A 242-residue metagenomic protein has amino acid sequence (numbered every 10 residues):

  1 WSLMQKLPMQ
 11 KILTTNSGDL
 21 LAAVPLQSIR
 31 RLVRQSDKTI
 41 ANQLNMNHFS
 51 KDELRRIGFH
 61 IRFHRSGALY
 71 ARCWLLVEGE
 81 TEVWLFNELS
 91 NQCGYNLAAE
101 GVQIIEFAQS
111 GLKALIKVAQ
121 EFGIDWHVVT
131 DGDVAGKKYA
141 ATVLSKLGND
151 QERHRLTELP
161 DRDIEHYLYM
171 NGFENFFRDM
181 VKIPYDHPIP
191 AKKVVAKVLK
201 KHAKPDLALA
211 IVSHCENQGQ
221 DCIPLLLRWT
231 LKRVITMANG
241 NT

Functional and structural regions predicted by a protein language model:
W1-L7: Helical segment within the ABC ATPase nucleotide-binding domain
L7, V24-P25, F122, D150-E152: Short, structured coil segments at secondary-structure junctions
P8-I12, D125: Loop/turn-to-beta-strand initiation segments
Q10, S28, Q103, H154-R155: Conserved beta-strand segments of alpha/beta enzyme cores
T14-N16: H-loop/switch region of ABC-family ATPase nucleotide-binding domains
D19-A135: RecA-like P-loop NTPase motor core
D131, K138-A210: Activity-critical C-terminal alpha-helical subdomain
L209-T242: Terminal low-complexity/disordered tails
